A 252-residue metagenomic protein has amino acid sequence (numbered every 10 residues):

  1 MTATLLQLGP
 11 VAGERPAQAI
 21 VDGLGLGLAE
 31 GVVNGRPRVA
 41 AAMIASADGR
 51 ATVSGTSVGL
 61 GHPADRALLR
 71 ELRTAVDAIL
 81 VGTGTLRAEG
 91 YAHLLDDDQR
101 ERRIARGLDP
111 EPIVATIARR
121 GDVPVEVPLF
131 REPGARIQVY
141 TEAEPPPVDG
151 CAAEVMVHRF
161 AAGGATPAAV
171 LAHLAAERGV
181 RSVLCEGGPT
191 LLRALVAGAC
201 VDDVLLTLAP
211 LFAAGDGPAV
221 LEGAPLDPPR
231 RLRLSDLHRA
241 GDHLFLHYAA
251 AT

Functional and structural regions predicted by a protein language model:
M1-T252: Enzymes that bind and transform nitrogen-containing heteroaromatic metabolites
